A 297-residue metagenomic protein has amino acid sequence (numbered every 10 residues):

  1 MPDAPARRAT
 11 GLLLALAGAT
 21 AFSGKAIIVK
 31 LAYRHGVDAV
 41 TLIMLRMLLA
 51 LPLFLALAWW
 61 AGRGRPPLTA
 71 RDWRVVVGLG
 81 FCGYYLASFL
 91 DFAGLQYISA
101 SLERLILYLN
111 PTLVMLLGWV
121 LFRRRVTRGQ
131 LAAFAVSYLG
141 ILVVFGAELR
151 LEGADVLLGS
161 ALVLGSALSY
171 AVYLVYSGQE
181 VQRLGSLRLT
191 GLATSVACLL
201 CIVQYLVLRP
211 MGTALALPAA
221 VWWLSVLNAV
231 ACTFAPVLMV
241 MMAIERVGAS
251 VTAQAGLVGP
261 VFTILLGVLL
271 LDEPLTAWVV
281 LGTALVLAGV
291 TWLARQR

Functional and structural regions predicted by a protein language model:
M1-L45, F81, E152-Q179, L199-V203: Glycine-/small-residue-enriched transmembrane alpha-helix faces in small-molecule transporters and effluxers
R7-L12, G36-M44, L68-R74, G146-S169 (+2 more regions): Juxtamembrane helix-entry segments on the extracytoplasmic side of multipass membrane proteins
A19, L45, L102-L109, L174-L199 (+1 more regions): Helix-helix packing/entry segments at the starts of transmembrane helices
A21-A26, L55-L107, V143, A229-V247: Specific transmembrane alpha-helical segments of multi-pass solute transporters/efflux pumps, especially DMT/EamA
V29, H35-L86, L113-L117, S169-Y176 (+5 more regions): Transmembrane alpha-helices of multi-pass small-molecule transport proteins
A32, L42, R46, G94 (+7 more regions): Hydrophobic/aromatic residues within transmembrane alpha-helices of multi-pass small-molecule transporters
T41-P52, S88-R125, Q130-L131, S166 (+1 more regions): Specific alpha-helical transmembrane segments that line the substrate/conduction pathway and gating interfaces
F54, L117, V126-E148, C201 (+3 more regions): Hydrophobic transmembrane alpha-helices of multi-pass small-molecule transport proteins
